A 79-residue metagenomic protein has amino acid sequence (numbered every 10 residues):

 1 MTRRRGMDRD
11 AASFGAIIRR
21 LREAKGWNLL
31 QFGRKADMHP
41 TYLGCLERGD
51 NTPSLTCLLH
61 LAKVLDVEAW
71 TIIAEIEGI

Functional and structural regions predicted by a protein language model:
T2-A24: A short, Lys/Arg-rich alpha-helix, primarily the initiator
R19, L30, L59: Residues within the helices of the helix-turn-helix
R22, G33, A62: The alpha-helix within a helix-turn-helix
G26-C45: Short alpha-helical DNA-recognition segment
T56-T71: DNA major-groove recognition helix of helix-turn-helix/homeodomain DNA-binding modules
T71-I79: Short amphipathic recognition helices of helix-turn-helix/homeodomain-type DNA-binding modules
